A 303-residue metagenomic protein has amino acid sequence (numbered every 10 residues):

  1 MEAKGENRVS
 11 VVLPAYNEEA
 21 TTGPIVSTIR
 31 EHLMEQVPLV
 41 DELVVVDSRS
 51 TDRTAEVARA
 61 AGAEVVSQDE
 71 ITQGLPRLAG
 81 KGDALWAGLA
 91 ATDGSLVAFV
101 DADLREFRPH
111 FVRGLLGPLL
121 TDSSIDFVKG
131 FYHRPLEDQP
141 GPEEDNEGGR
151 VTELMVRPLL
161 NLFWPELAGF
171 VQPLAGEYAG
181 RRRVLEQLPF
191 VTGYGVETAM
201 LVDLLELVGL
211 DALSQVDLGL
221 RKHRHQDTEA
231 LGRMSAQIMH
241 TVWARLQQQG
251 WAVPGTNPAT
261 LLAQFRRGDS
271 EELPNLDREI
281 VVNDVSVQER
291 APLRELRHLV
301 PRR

Functional and structural regions predicted by a protein language model:
M1-E31: N-proximal low-complexity "stem/linker" segments adjacent to membrane-targeting elements
T28, Q226-R303: Terminal low-complexity segments of carbohydrate-biosynthetic enzymes
D41, A55-D83, A91: Conserved donor nucleotide-binding strand/loop of the catalytic core
D47-A55: A conserved acidic beta->alpha catalytic loop
Q73-A79, L85-A87, F107-R182: Acceptor/aglycone-binding surface of glycosyltransferases and processive sugar-polymer synthases
V97: Short aromatic/hydrophobic "clamp" motif used to bind/position activated sugar donors
D101-F107: The conserved acidic donor/metal-binding loop of glycosyltransferases
D145-R245: Conserved catalytic loops of nucleotide-sugar-dependent glycosyltransferases that act on lipid-linked
